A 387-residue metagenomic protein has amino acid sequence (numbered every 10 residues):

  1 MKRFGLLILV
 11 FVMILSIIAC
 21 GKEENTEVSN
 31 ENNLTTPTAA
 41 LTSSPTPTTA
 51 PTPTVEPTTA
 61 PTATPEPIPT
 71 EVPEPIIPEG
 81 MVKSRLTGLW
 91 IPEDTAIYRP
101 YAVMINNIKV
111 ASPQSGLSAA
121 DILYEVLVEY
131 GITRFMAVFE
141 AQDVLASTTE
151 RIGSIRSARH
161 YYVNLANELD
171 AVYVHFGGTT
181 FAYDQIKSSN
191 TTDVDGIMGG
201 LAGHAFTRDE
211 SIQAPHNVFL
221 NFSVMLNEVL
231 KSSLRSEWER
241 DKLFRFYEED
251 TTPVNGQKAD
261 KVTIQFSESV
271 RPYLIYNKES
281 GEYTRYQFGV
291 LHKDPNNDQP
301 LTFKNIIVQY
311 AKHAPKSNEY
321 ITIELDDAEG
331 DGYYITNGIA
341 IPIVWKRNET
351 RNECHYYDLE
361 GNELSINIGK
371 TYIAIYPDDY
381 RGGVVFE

Functional and structural regions predicted by a protein language model:
M1-L6, G21-K22: Positively charged n-region of N-terminal signal peptides that target proteins for export
L6-M13: Sec-dependent N-terminal signal peptides
S16-A19: C-terminal motif of bacterial Sec signal peptides marking the signal peptidase cleavage site
E24-T26, E31-E74: Ser/Thr-rich, Proline-interspersed low-complexity disordered segments
I68, V72-Y124, E129-E387: A surface/extracellular/periplasmic glyco- and lipid-processing/surface-interacting theme
